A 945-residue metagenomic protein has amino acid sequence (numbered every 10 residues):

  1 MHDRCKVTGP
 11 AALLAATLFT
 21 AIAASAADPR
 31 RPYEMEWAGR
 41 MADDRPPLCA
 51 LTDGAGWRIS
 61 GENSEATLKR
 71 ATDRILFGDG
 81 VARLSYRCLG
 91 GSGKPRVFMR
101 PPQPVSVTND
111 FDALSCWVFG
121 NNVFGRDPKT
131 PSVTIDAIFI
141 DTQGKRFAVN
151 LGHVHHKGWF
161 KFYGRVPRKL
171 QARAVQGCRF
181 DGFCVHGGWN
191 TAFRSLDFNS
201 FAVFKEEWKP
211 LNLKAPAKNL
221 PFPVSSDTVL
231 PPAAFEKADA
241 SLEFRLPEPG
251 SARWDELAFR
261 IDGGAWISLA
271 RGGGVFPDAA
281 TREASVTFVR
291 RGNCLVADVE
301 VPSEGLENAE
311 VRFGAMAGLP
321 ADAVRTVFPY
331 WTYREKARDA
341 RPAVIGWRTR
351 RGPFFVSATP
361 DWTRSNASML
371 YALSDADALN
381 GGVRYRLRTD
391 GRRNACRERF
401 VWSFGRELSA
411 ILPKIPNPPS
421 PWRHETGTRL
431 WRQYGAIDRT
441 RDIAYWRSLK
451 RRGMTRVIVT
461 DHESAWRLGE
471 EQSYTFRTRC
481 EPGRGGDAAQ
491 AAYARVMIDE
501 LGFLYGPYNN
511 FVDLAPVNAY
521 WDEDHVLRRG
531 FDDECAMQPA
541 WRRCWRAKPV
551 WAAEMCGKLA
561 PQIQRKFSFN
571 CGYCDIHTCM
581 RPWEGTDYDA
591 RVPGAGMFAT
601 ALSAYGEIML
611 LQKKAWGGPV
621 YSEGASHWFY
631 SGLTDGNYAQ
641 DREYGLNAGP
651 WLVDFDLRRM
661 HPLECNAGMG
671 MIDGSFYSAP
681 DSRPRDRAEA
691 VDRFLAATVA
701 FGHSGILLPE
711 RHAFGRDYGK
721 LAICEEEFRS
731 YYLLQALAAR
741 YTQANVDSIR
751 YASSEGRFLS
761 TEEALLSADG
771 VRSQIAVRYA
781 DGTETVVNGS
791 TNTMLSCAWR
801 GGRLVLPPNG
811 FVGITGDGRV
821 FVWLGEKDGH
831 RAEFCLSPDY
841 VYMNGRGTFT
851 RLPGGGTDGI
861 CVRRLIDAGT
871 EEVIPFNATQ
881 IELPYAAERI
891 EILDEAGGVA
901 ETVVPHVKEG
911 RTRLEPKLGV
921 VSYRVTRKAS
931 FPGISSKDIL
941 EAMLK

Functional and structural regions predicted by a protein language model:
D28-A66, P210-F222: Extracellular carbohydrate-recognition regions
A71-P95: Short carbohydrate-recognition loop motifs
C88-A172, F204: Extracellular ligand-binding interfaces
K145-F147, D197, F204-R484, V496-Y505 (+5 more regions): Carbohydrate-recognition beta-sandwich/jelly-roll modules in extracellular/periplasmic carbohydrate-active proteins
F183-T191: Short beta-strand-plus-loop segments that form exposed binding edges in beta-rich domains
P247-D255, A376, N380-F400, W431-G435 (+4 more regions): Active-site-proximal substrate-binding groove within the catalytic cores of carbohydrate-active enzymes
A465-D487, Y520-A547, P582-A599: Aromatic- and acidic-residue-enriched carbohydrate-binding clefts of CAZyme catalytic domains
L504-Q562, F655: Active-site-adjacent "subsite" loops/lids of carbohydrate-active enzymes
